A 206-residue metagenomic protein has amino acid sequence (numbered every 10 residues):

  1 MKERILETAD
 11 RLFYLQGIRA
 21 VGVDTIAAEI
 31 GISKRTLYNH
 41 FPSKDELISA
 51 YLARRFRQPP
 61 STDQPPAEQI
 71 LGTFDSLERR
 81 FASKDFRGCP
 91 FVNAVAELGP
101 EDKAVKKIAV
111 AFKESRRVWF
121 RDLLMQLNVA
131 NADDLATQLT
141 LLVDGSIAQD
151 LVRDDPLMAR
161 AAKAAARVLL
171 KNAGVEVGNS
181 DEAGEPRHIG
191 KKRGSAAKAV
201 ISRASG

Functional and structural regions predicted by a protein language model:
M1-E29: Short, amphipathic alpha-helix enriched in basic
I5-F13, L77, F120, V143: Short hydrophobic clusters on alpha-helical segments that form packing/core surfaces in small helical domains
L6, I48, L52, K106-E114: Amphipathic, non-transmembrane alpha-helical scaffold segments
L15-I18, G31, Y38-S49: HTH DNA-binding helix-turn interface
A50, P60-R87, A136-L139: Hydrophobic alpha-helical connector segments
D63-G72, E101-Q126, D134-T137, A164: Amphipathic alpha-helical packing segments from all-alpha helical-bundle domains
R79-S83, E114-A130, Q149-G206: C-terminal peripheral helix-coil segments that are non-catalytic and often amphipathic
S83-K107: Amphipathic alpha-helical segments used for helix-helix packing
